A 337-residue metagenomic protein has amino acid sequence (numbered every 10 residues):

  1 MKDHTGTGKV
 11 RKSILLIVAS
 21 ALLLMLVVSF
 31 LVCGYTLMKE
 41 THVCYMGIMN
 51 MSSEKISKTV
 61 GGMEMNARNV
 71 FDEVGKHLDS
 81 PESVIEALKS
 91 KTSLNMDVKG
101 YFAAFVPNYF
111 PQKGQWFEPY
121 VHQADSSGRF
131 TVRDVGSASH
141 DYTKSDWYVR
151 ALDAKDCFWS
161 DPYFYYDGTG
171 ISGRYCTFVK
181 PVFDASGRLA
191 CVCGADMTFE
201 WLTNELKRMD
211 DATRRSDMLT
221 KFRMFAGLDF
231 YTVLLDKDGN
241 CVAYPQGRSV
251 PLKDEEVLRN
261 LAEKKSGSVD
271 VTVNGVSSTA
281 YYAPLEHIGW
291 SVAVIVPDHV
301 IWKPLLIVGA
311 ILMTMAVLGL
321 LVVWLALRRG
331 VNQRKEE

Functional and structural regions predicted by a protein language model:
K2-C44, A310-W324: Extreme N-terminal signal-anchor transmembrane helix of membrane signaling/transducer proteins, especially in bacteria
L15, S29, C33-T59, M63 (+7 more regions): Juxtamembrane interface helices immediately C-terminal to a transmembrane segment
N50, S57-L94, K99, A103-N108 (+2 more regions): Extracellular/periplasmic ligand-binding regions of membrane signal-transduction receptors
I85-L94, V192-A243: Solvent-exposed, extracytoplasmic
L94-S172, G239-E256: Extracellular/periplasmic ligand-sensing ectodomains of membrane signal-transduction proteins
D167-R174, S216-G227, V273-N274: Short loop/turn motifs at secondary-structure junctions and domain boundaries
I171-T213, Y281, S291-V300: Conserved beta-strands of PAS-like sensory domains
A226, K237-D238, Q246-I311: Extracellular/periplasmic juxtamembrane segments that couple receptor/chemosensory ectodomains to their
